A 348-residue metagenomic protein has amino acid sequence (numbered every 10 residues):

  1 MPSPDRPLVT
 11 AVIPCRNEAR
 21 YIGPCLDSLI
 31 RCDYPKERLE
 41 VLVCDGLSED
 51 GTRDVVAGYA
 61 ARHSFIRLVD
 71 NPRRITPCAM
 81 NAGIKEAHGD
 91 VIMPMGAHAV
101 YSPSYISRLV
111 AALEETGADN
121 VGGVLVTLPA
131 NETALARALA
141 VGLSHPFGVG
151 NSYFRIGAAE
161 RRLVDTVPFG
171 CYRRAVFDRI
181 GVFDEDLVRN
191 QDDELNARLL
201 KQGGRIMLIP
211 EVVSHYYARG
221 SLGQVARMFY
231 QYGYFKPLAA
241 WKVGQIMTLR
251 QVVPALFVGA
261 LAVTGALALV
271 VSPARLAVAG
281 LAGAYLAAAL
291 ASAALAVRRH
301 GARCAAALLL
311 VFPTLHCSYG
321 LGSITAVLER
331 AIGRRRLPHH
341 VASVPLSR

Functional and structural regions predicted by a protein language model:
M1-R31: N-proximal low-complexity "stem/linker" segments adjacent to membrane-targeting elements
P7-T10, E40, E194: Cell-envelope/extracellular polymer assembly enzymes that use nucleotide-activated donors
D45-D54, R73, A99-V100: A conserved acidic beta->alpha catalytic loop
N71-A87, R108: Glycine-rich, basic loop-to-helix element that forms the pyrophosphate-binding segment of sugar-nucleotide handling
I92: Short aromatic/hydrophobic "clamp" motif used to bind/position activated sugar donors
V100-R137, V141, Y217: Conserved donor NDP-sugar-binding/catalytic core segment of glycosyltransferases
P129, D178, D184-M247: Catalytic donor/gating beta->alpha subdomain of glycosyltransferases that bind UDP-sugars
H215-L315, L321-E329, R335-R348: Active-site-adjacent helix/loop segment of glycosyltransferases that harbors family-specific signature motifs
